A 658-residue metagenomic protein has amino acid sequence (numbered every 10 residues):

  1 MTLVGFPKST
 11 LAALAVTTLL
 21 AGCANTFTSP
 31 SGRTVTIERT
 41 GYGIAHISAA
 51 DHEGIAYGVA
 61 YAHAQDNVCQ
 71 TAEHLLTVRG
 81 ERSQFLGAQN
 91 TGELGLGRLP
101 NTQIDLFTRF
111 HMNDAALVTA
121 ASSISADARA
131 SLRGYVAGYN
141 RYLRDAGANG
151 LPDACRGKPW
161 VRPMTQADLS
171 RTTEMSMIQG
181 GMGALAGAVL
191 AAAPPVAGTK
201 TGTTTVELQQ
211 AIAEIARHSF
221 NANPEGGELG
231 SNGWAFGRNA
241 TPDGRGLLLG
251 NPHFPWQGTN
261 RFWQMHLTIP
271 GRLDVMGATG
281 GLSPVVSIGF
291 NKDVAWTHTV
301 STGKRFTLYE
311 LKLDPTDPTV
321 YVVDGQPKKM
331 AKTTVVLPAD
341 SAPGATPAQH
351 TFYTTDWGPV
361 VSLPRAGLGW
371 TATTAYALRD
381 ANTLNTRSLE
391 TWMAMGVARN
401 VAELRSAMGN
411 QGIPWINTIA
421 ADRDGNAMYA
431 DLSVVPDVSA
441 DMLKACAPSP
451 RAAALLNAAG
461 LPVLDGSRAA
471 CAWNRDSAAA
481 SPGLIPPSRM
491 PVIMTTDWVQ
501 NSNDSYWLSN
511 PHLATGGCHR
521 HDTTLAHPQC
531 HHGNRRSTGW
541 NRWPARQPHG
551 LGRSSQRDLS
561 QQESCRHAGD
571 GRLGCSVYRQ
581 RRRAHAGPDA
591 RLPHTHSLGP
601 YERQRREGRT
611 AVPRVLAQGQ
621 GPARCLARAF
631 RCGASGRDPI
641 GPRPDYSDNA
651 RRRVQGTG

Functional and structural regions predicted by a protein language model:
M1-A12: Bacterial N-terminal signal peptides that target proteins for export
A12-L20: Hydrophobic helical h-region of N-terminal Sec-dependent signal peptides in bacterial secretory/periplasmic proteins
F27-T259, P270-R272, M276-G281, V285 (+3 more regions): Substrate-recognition/specificity elements adjacent to catalytic centers across diverse enzyme folds
A56-Y57, G244-R245, W256-N260, M265-H266 (+13 more regions): Short helix/loop capping segments that flank catalytic or ligand/cofactor-binding pockets
L273-V275, T279-T346, M393-M395, P450-P462: Compact, glycine/acidic-enriched structural inserts
T374, Q411-H527, R546, V577: Hydrophobic alpha-helical segments
L384-L389, A394, A398-G412, I419-D422 (+2 more regions): Ordered core of a single globular domain
